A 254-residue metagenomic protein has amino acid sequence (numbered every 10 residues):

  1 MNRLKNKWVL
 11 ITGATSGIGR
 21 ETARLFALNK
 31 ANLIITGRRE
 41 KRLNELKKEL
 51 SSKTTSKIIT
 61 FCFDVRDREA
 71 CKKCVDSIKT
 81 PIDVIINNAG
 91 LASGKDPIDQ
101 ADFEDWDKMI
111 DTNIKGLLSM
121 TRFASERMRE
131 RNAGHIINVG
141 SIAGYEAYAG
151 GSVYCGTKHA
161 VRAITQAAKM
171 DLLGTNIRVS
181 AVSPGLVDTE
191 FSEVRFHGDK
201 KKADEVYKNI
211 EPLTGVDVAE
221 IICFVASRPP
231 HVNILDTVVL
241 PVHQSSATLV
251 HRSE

Functional and structural regions predicted by a protein language model:
W8, T15-S16: Conserved glycine-rich cofactor-binding loop
A31-E45: Conserved glycine-rich Rossmann-like NAD(P)H-binding loop of the short-chain dehydrogenase/reductase
K41, C62-K73, F103: The beta1-alpha1 cofactor-binding region of Rossmann-like NAD(H)/NADP(H)-dependent oxidoreductases
D96-I98, D105-I110: Substrate-binding pocket helix/loop in short-chain dehydrogenase/reductase
T121, T157: Active-site helix of classical SDR
S141: Residue(s) in the substrate-gating loop at a strand-loop-helix junction that position the organic substrate next
A181-G185, T189, K201-T248: C-terminal helical subdomain
